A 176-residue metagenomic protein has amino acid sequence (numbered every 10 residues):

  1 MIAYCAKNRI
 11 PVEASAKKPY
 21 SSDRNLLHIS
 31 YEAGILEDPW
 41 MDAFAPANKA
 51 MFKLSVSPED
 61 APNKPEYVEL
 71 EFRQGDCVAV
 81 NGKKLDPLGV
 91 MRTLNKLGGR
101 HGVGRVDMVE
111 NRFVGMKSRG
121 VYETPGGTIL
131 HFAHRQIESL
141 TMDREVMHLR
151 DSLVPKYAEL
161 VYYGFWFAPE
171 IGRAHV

Functional and structural regions predicted by a protein language model:
M1-H175: Nucleotide-activated chemistry modules centered on ATP-dependent adenylation/adenylyltransferase
